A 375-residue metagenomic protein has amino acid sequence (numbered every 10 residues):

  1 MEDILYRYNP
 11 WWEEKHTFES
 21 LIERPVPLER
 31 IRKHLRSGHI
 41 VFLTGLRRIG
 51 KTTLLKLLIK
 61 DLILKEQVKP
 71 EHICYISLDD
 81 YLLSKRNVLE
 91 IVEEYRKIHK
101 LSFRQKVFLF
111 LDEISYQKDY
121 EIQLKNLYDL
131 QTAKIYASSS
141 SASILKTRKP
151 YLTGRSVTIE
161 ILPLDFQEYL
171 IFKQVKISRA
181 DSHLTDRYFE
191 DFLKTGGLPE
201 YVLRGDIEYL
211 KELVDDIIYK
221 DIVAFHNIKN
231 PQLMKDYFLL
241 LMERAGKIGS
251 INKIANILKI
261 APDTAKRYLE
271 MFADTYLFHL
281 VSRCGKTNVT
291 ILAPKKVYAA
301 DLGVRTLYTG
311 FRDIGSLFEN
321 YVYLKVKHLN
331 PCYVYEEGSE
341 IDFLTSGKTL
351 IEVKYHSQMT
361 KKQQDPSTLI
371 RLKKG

Functional and structural regions predicted by a protein language model:
M1-S20, T53, K60, L64-V68 (+2 more regions): A cross-kingdom feature that marks ATP-driven nucleic-acid transaction machinery
E2-N9, K15, S140-A142, K146-E243 (+1 more regions): Interdomain motor-coupling "hinge/lid" segment immediately C-terminal to the ATP-binding subdomain of NTP-driven enzymes
F18-R36: Pre-Walker A adenine-sensing motif
L43: Hydrophobic anchor at the beta1->P-loop junction of P-loop NTPases
L46: P-loop (Walker A) phosphate-binding loop of NTP-binding proteins
G50: Conserved glycine(s) of the Walker
C74-R104: Short glycine-rich substrate-engagement loop in P-loop NTPases that contacts/grips substrate
Y128-P150, F272: Sensor-1/coupling segment of RecA-like P-loop NTPase cores
